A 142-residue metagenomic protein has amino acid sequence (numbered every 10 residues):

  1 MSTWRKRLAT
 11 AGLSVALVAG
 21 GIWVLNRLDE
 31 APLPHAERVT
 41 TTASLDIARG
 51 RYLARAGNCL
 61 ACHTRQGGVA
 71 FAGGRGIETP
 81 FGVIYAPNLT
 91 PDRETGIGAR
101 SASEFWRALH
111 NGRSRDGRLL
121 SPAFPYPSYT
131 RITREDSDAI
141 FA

Functional and structural regions predicted by a protein language model:
S2-P34: N-terminal type II signal-anchor transmembrane helix that functions as the membrane-insertion/stop-transfer segment
G21-V24, S101-R115, S128-A142: C-terminal capping alpha-helices of c-type cytochrome domains
I22-T40, E94, H110, S121 (+1 more regions): N-terminal/domain-start segments enriched in small and hydrophobic, helix-friendly residues, covering either
A31-R55, A99: Electrostatic cytochrome c docking/interface patches
V39-T42, P91-I97, S101-N111: Aromatic/His-enriched, Gly/Pro-containing loop or helix-boundary segments that lie immediately adjacent to catalytic
G50, A56-Q66, F105, I140: The canonical Cys-X-X-Cys-His
Q66-A102, G117-R134: Gly/Gly-Pro-rich "capping" loops immediately C-terminal to redox-active cysteine motifs in periplasmic/lumenal
